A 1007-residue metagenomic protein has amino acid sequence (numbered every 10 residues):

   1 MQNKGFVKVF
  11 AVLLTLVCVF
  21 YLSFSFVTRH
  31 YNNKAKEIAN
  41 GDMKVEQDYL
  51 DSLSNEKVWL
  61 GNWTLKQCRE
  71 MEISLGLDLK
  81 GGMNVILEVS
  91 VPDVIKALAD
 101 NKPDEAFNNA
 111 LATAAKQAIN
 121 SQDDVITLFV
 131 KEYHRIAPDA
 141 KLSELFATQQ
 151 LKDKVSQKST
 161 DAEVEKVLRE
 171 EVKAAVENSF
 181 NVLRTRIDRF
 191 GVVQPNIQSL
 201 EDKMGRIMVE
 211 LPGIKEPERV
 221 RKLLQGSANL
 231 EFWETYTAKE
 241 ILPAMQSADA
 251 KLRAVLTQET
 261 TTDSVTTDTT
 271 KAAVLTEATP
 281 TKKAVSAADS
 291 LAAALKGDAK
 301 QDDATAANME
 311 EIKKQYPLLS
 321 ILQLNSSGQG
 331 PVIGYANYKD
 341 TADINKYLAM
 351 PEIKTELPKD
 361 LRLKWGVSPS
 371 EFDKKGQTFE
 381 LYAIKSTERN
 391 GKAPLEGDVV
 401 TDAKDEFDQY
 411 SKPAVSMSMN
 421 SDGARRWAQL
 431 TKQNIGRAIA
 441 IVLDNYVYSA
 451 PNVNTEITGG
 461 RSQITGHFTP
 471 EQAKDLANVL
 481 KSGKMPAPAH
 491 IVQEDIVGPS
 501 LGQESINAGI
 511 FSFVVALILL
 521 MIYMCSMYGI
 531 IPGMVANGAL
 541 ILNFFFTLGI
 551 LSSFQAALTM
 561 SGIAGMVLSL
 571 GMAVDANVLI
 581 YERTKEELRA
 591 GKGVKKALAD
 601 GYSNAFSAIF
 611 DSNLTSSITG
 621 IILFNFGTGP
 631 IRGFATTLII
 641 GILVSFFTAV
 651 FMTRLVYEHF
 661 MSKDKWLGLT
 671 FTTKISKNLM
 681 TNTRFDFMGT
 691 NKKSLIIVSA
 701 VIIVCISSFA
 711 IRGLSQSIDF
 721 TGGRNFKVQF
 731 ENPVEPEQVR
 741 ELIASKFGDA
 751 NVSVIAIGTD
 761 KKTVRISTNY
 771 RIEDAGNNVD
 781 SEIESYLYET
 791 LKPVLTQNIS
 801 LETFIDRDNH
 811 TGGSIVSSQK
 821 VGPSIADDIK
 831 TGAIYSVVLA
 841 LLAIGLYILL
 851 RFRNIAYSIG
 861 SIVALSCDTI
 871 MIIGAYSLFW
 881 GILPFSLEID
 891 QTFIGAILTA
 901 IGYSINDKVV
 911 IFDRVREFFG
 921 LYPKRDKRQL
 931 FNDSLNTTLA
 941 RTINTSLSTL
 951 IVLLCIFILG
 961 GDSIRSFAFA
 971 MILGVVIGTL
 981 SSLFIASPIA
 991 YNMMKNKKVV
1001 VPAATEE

Functional and structural regions predicted by a protein language model:
M1-V17, F24-R69, I73, K96-V125 (+6 more regions): Interfacial helix-loop-helix hairpins and adjacent transmembrane helices of multi-pass alpha-helical membrane proteins
K8, V12, L542, T547-I550 (+4 more regions): Hydrophobic alpha-helical transmembrane segments of membrane transport and translocation systems, primarily multi-pass
S23-Y31, S54-E56, E70-D444, Y448-P451 (+4 more regions): Non-transmembrane, solvent-exposed regions of membrane trafficking/translocation machinery
L50, L77-E88, D93, A97-A99 (+4 more regions): Extracytoplasmic/periplasmic
L183, S500-L520, M572, E587-T628 (+11 more regions): Pore- and gate-forming transmembrane helices of large, multi-pass membrane proteins
E210, G459-Q463, E471-I518, Y786 (+2 more regions): Juxtamembrane "pre-transmembrane" interface segments
S526, I530-I580, S858-E917: Hydrophobic transmembrane alpha-helices and their membrane-interface caps in long multi-pass transport proteins
G571-T615, E658-K663, S877, L883-T945 (+1 more regions): Cytosolic juxtamembrane regions of multi-pass inner-membrane proteins
